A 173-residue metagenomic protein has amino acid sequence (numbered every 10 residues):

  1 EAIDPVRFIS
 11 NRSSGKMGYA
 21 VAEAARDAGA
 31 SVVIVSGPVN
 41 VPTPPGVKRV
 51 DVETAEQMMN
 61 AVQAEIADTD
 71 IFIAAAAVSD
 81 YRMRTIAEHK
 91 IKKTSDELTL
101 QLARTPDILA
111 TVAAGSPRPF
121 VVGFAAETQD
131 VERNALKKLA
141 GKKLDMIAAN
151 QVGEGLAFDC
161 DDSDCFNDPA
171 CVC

Functional and structural regions predicted by a protein language model:
E1-T54: Glycine-rich phosphate/diphosphate-binding loop of Rossmann-like nucleotide-binding domains
A2, D80-R82, L156: Short glycine-rich, flexible loops that bind phosphorylated cofactors or substrates
V6-R7, A24, V47, V62-E65 (+2 more regions): Surface-exposed beta-strand edges and their flanking turn/coil or helix-capping segments
D27-G29, N60, I73, P169: Residue-level detector of intrinsically disordered, flexible termini and proteolytic processing junctions
V41-P42, E154-A157: Short gly/pro/ser/thr-enriched loop/turn and capping motifs at secondary-structure boundaries
E53-V152: Glycine-rich phosphate-binding loop
L156-A157, D161-D164: Terminal RNA-binding accessory module
D164-C173: N-terminal low-complexity segments that are often proline-rich with Ser/Thr-Pro
